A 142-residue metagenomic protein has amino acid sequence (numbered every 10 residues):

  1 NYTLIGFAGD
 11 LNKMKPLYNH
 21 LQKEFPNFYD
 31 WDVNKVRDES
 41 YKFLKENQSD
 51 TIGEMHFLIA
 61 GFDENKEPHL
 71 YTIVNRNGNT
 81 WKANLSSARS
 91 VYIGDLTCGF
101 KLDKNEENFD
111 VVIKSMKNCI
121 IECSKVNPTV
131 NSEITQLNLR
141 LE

Functional and structural regions predicted by a protein language model:
N1-E142: N-terminal nucleophile
